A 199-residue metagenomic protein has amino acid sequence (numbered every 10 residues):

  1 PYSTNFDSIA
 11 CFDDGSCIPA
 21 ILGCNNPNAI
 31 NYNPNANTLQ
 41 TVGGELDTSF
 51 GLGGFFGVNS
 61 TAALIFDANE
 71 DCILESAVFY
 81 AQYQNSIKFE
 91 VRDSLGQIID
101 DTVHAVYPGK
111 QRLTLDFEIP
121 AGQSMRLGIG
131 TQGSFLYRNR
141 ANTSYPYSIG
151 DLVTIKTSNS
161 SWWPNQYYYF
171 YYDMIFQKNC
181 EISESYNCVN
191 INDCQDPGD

Functional and structural regions predicted by a protein language model:
P1-Q40, I182-D199: Extracellular calcium-associated, cysteine-rich motifs in secreted modular proteins
N5, F12, C24, N31 (+4 more regions): Generic structural microfeature
L39-S94, G133-S183: Beta-sheet-rich sandwich/jelly-roll-like modules and their strand-loop junctions
V58-N59, P108-K110: Short solvent-exposed loop/turn micro-motifs enriched in small/polar/acidic residues
N69-E70, Q82, V106-P108, E118-G122: Surface-exposed coil/turn segments at beta-strand junctions on protein surfaces, enriched
I98-P108: Solvent-exposed serine/threonine-rich low-complexity stretches and specific carbohydrate-binding patches
K110-Y147: Short, well-structured beta-strand segments enriched in hydrophobic/aromatic residues within extracellular or lumenal
